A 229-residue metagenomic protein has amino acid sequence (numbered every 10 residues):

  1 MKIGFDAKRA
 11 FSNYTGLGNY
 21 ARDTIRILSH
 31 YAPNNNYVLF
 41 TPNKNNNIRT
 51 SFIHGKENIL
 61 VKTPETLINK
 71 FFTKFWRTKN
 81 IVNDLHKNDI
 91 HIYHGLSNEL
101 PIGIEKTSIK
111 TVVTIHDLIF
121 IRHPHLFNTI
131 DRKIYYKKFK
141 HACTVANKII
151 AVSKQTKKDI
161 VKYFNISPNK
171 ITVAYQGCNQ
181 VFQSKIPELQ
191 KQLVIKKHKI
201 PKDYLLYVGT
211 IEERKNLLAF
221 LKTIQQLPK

Functional and structural regions predicted by a protein language model:
M1-K229: Carbohydrate transferase catalytic cores enriched for Leloir-type hexosyltransferases
